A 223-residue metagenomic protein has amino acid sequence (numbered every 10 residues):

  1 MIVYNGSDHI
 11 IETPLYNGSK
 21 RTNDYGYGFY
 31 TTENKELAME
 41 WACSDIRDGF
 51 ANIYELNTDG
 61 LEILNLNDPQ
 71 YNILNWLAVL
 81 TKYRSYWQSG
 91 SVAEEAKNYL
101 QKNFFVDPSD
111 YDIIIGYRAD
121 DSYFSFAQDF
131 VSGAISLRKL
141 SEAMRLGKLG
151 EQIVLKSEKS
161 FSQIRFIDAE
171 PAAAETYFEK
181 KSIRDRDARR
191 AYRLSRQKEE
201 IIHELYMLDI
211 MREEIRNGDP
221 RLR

Functional and structural regions predicted by a protein language model:
M1-D24, C43, N52, G218 (+1 more regions): ADP-ribose/NAD+-binding catalytic cleft of ART/PARP-like enzymes
I2, F29, A51-N52, Q152-I153: A broad, low-specificity signal marking well-ordered, structured residues that form hydrophobic/aromatic
D8-H9, K35, T58-G60: Short, flexible loop/turn elements at secondary-structure junctions
I10, L15, D24, G28 (+3 more regions): Residue-level preference for alpha-helix termini and adjacent loops
K20-D45: Extended catalytic/binding region for NAD+/ADP-ribose chemistry, centered on the ART fold
D45-G49, T58-R223: Conserved NAD+-utilizing ADP-ribose enzyme module
